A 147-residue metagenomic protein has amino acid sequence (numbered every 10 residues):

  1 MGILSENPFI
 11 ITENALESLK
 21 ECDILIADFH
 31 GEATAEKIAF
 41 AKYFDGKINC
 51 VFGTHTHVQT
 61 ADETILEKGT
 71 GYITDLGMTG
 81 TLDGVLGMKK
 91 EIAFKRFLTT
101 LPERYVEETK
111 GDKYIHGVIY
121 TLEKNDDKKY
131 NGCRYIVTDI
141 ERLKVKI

Functional and structural regions predicted by a protein language model:
M1, I26-D28, I73: Active-site-proximal beta-strand elements of phosphoester/diester hydrolases
M1-I24: Binuclear metal-dependent hydrolase catalytic cores centered on His/Asp/Glu-rich metal-binding motifs
I3-I11, A39, I92, D112-I115: Conserved active-site and cofactor/substrate-binding residues in soluble primary-metabolism enzymes
E17-I24, G69, K124-N131: Beta-strand-turn-beta hairpins that frame and shape the catalytic cleft of phosphate-ester-processing enzymes
E21-F29, K47-V51: Short beta-strand/loop segments at the ligand-binding rim of alpha/beta enzyme cores
I26, H55, Y120: Divalent metal-coordination and catalytic microenvironments
T34-E108: Conserved beta-sheet core of the metallophosphoesterase superfamily
A93-I147: A short C-terminal boundary segment appended to hydrolase-like catalytic domains
